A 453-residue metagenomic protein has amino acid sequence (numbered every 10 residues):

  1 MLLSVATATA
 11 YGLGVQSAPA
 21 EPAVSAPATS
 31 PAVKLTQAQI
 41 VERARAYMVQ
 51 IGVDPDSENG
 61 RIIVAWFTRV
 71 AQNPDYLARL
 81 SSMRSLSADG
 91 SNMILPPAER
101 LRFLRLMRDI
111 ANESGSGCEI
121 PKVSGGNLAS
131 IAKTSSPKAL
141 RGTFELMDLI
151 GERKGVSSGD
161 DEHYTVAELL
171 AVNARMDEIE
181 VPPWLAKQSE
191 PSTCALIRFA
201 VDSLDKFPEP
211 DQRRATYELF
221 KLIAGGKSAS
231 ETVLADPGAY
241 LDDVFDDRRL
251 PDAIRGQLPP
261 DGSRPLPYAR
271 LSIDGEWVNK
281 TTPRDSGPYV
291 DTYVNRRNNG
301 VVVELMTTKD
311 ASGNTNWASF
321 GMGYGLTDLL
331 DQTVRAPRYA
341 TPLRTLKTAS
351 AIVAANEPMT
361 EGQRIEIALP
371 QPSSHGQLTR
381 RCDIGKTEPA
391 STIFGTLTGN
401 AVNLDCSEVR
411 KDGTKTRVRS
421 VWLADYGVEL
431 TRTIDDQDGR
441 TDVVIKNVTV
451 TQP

Functional and structural regions predicted by a protein language model:
M1-A8: Hydrophobic membrane-insertion alpha-helices, especially the h-region of bacterial N-terminal signal peptides
A8-S25: Signal peptide processing junction and immediate N-terminal pro/mature segment of secreted/exported proteins
E21-I131, A235-D310: N-terminal Sec/ER secretory leader and immediately downstream segment of secreted/extracellular precursors
N112-E190: Extended amphipathic alpha-helical interaction segments
C118-P121, W317-T379: Extracellular-facing segments of soluble proteins and assemblies that are Gly/Ser/Thr-biased and enriched in aromatics
F144-A174, E178, A354-K411: Short helix-loop boundary/capping segments
V181-V244: A cross-kingdom marker for long, charged
E231-D331, E366-P453: Acidic, serine/threonine-rich low-complexity disordered tracts
